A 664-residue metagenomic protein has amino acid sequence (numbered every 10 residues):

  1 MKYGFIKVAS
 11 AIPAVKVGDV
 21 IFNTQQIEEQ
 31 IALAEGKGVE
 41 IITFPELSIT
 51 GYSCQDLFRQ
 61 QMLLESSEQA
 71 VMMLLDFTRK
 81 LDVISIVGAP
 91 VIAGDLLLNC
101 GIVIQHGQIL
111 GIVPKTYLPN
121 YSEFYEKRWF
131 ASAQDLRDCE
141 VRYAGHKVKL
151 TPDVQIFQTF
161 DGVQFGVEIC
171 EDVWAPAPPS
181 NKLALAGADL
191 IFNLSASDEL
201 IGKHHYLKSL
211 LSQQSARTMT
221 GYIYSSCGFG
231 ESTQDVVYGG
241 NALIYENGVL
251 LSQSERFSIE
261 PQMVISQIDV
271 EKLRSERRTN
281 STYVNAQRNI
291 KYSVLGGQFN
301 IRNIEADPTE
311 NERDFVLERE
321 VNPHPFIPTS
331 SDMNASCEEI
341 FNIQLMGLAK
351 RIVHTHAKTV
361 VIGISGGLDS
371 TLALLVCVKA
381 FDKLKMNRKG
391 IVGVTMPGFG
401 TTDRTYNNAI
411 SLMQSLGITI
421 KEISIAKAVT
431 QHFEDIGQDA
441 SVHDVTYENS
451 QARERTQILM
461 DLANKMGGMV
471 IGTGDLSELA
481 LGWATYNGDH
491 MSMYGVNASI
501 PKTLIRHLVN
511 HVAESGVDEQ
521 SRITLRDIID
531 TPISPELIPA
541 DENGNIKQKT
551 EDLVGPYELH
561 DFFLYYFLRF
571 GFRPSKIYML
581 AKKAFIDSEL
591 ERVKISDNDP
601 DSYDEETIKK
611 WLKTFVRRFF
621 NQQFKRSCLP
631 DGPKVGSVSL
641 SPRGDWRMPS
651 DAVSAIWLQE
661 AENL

Functional and structural regions predicted by a protein language model:
M1-V361, K379-R388, I420: Enzyme catalytic cores with a strong preference for nitrogen-chemistry domains
I6-K7, N23, D161, T218-T220 (+4 more regions): ATP/NTP-dependent adenylation/nucleotidyl-transfer catalytic domains that generate, transfer, or process NMP-activated
